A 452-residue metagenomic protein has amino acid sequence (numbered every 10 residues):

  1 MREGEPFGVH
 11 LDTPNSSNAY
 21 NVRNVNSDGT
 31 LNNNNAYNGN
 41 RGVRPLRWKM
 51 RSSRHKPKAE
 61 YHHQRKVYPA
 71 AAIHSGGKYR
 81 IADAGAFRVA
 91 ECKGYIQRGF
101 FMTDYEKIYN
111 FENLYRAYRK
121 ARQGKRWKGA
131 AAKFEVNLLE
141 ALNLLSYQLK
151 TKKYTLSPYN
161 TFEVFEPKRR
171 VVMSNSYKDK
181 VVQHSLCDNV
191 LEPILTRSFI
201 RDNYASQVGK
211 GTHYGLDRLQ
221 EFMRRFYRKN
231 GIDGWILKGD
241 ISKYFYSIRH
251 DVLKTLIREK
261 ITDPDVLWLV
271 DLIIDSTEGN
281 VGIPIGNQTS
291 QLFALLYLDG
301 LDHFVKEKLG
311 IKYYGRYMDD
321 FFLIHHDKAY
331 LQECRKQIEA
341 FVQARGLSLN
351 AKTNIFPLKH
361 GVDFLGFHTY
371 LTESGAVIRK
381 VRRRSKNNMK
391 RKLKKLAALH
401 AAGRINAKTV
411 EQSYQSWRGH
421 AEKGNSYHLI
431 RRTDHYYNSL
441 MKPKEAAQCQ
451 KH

Functional and structural regions predicted by a protein language model:
M1-P57: C-terminal, surface-exposed recognition/capping segments
F7, Y37, Y61, Y68 (+4 more regions): Aromatic (phenylalanine/tyrosine) cluster motif
T13, T30, A59, A70-A72 (+2 more regions): Ala/Thr-enriched low-complexity intrinsically disordered regions
S17-V25, K153-V164, L269-T277: Active-site-adjacent bridging/hinge elements
R54, K66, H74, D83-L253 (+1 more regions): Conserved two-metal-ion catalytic palm core of "right-hand" nucleic acid polymerases, unifying RNA-dependent RNA
A86, N175, K180, H184 (+3 more regions): Right-hand nucleic-acid polymerase module
A141, Q148-L149, D217-M318, F322-E339 (+3 more regions): Conserved polymerase palm-domain catalytic core
